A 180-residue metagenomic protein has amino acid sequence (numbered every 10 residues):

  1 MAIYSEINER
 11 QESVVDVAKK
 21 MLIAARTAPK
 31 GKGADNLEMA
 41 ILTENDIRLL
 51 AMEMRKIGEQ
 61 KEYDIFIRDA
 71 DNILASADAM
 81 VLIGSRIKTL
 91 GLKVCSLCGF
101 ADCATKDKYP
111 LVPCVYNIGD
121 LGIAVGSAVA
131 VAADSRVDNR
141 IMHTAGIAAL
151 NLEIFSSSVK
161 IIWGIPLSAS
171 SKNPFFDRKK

Functional and structural regions predicted by a protein language model:
M1-K180: Acidic, surface-exposed loops and disordered segments
